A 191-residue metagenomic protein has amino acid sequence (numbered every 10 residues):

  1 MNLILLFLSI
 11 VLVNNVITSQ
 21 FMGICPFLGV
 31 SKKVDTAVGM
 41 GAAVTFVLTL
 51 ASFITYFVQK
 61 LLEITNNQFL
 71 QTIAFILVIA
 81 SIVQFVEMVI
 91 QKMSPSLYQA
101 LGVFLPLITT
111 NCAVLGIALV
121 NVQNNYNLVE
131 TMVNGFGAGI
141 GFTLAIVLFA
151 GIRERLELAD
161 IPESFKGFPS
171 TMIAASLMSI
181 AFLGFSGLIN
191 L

Functional and structural regions predicted by a protein language model:
M1-L5, F57-L70, L119-M132, G187-L191: Helix-coil boundary and interhelical linker segments in multi-pass alpha-helical membrane proteins
N2-T18, N66-S81, V133-A145: Structural signature of hydrophobic alpha-helical transmembrane segments
L6, V11-V13, V44-T49, F53 (+4 more regions): Hydrophobic core segments of alpha-helical transmembrane domains in multi-pass membrane transport and ion-translocation
L8-F46: Juxtamembrane transmembrane-helix termini in multi-pass membrane transport proteins
F21-G29, E87-M93, V103-L105, C112-N125: Generic transmembrane alpha-helix signature in multi-pass membrane proteins, especially transporters/channels
D35-F46, F69-F75, L97-T109, S164-S170: Cytoplasmic-side transmembrane-helix entry/capping segments in multi-pass membrane proteins
K60-G102: Ordered, amphipathic secondary-structure segments that act as subunit-interaction surfaces in large macromolecular
E154-M172: Interfacial loop-to-transmembrane junctions
